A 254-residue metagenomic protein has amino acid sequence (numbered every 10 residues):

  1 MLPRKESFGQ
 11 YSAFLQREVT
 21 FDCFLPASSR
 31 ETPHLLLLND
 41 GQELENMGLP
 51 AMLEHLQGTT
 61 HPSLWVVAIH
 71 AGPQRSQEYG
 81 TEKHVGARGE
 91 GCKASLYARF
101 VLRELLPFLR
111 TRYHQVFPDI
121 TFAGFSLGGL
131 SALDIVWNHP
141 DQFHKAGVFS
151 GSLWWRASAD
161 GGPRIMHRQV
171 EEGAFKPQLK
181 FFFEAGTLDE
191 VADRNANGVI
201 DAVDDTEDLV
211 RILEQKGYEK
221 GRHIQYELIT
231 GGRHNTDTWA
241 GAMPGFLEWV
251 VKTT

Functional and structural regions predicted by a protein language model:
M1-T254: Non-catalytic cap/lid and distal C-terminal segments of serine-dependent acyl enzymes
